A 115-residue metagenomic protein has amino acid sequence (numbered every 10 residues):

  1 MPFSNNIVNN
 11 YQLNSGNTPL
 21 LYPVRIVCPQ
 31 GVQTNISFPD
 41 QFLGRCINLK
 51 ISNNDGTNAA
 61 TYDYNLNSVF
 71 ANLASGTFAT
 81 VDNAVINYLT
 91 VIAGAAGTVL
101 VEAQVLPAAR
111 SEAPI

Functional and structural regions predicted by a protein language model:
M1-Q33, G94-I115: C-terminal interaction-tip segments
L13-G16, L49-D55, A79: Short linear motifs in intrinsically disordered
T18-L20, Q30-V32, L43-R45, G56 (+2 more regions): Residues that act as N-cap/strand-start positions at coil-to-secondary-structure junctions
N35-Q41, A71-Y88: Beta-sandwich interaction modules
F38, K50-G56, V91-A93: Asparagine-centered strand-capping/turn motif at beta-strand->loop junctions
G44-L49, N83-L100, R110: Noncatalytic modules at the cell exterior or secretory-pathway interfaces, chiefly beta-strand-rich lectin/adhesion
S52-F70, L100-Q104: Short, surface-exposed beta-strand/strand-loop-strand elements in extracellular ectodomains
